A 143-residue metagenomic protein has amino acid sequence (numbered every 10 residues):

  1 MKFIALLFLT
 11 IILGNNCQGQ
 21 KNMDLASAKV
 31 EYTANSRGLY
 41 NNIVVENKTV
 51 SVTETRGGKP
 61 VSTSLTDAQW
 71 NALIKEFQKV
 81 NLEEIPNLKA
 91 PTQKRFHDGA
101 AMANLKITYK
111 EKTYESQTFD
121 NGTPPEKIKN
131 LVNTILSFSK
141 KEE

Functional and structural regions predicted by a protein language model:
M1-M23: Bacterial Sec-dependent N-terminal signal peptides
K2-I4, L39, P124-K129: Short glycine/proline-enriched turn or capping motifs at secondary-structure junctions
C17-A68, L88-S116, E143: N-terminal domain-start interaction segment
K59-S64, I74-K75, L82, L105-K106 (+1 more regions): Short C-terminal domain-edge/linker segments immediately following a structured domain
D67, N71, K75, E126-K129 (+1 more regions): Short, well-ordered alpha-helical segments
W70-K94, F138-K140: Charged, amphipathic alpha-helical segments
F77-Q78, K110, G122: A general structural signal for short secondary-structure boundary/capping elements
N121-E143: C-terminal partner/receptor-binding element of secreted or periplasmic proteins
